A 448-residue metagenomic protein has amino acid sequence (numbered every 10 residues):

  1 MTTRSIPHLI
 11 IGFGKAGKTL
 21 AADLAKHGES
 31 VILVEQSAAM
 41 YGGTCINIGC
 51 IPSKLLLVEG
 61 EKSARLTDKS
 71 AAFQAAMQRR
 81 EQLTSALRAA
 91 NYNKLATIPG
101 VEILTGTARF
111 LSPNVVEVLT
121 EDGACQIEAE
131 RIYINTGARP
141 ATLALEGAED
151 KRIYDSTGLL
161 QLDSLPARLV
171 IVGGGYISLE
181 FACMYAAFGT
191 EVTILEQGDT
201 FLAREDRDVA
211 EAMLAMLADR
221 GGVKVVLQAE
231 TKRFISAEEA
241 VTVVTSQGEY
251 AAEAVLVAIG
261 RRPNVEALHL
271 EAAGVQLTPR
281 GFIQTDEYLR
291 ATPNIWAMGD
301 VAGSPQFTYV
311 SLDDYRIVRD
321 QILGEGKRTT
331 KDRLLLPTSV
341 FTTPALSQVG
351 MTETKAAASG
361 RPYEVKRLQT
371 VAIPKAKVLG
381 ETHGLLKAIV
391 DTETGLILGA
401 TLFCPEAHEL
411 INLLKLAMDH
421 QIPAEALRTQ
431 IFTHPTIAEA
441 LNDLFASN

Functional and structural regions predicted by a protein language model:
T2-I6, T44-A129, E205-K232, E353-K355 (+1 more regions): N-terminal Rossmann-like dinucleotide/flavin-binding domain of flavoprotein oxidoreductases that bind FAD/FMN
R4-I6, D122-R131, S246-A254, A291-T292: Core beta-strand elements of the Rossmann-like FAD/NAD(P) dinucleotide-binding domain in flavoenzyme oxidoreductases
I6-H8, F13-L87, M184-R204, E409: Beta1-alpha1 glycine-rich phosphate/pyrophosphate-binding loop at the start of Rossmann-like nucleotide-binding domains
L9-A39, T44, I51, L55-L56 (+1 more regions): Flexible, glycine-rich terminal cap/loop adjacent to redox cofactors in electron-transfer oxidoreductases
G42, Q82-A89, L160-Q161, P166-V170 (+5 more regions): Rossmann-like dinucleotide-binding cores of NAD(P)H-dependent redox enzymes
C50, T136-E191, L195, V225 (+1 more regions): Glycine-rich dinucleotide-binding loop and its adjacent helix/turn
E102-T105, R109-T120, G189-E287, M351 (+1 more regions): A Rossmann-like FAD-binding core segment of flavoenzymes
D150-P166, E249-E325: FAD-site-proximal beta/loop scaffold in flavoenzymes
